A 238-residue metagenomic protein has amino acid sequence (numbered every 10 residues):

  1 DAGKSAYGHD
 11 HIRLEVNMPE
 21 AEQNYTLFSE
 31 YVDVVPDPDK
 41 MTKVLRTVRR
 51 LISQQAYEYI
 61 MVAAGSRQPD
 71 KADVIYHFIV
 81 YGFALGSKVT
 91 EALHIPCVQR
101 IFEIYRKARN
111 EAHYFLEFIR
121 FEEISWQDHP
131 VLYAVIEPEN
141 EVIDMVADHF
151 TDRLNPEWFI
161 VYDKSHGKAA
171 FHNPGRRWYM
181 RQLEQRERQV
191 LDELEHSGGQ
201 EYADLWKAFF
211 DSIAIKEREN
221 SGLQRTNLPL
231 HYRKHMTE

Functional and structural regions predicted by a protein language model:
D1, V34-E238: Extended, charged helical/alpha-beta scaffold domains that provide interaction surfaces
D1-D33: N-terminal ordered "arm"
